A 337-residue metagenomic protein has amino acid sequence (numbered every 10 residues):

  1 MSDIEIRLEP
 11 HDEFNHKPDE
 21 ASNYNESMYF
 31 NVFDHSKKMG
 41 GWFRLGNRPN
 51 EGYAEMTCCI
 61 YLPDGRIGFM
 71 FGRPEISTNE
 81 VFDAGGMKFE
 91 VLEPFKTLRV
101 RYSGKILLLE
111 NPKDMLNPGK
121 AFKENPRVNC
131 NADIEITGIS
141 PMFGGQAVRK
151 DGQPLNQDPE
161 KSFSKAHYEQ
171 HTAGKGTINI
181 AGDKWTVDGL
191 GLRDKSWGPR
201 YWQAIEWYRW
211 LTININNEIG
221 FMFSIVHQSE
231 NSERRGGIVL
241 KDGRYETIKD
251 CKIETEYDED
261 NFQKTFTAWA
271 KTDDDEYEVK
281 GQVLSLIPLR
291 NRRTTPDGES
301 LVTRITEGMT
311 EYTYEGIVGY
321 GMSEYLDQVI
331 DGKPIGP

Functional and structural regions predicted by a protein language model:
M1-P337: Structured soluble/peripheral alpha/beta segments that form catalytic or ligand/cofactor-binding pockets
